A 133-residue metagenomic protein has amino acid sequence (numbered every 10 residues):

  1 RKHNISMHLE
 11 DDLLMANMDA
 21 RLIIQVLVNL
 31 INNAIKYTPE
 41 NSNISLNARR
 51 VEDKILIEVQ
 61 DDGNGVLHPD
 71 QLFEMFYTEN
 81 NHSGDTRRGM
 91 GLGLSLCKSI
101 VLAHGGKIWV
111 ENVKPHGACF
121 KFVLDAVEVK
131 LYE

Functional and structural regions predicted by a protein language model:
N4-L14: Conserved catalytic submotifs in the C-terminal HATPase_c
A34-I35: Short helix-loop "hinge" at the ATP-lid/N-box region of the Bergerat-fold HATPase_c
N41-D53: Short beta-strand/loop element within the Bergerat-fold HATPase_c
V66-Y77: Short conserved segment of the HATPase_c
Y77-R88: Glycine-rich ATP-lid/hinge loop adjacent to the conserved G-boxes
G93, C97: Short alpha-helical Gxxx[C/S/T] motif in the catalytic ATP-binding
